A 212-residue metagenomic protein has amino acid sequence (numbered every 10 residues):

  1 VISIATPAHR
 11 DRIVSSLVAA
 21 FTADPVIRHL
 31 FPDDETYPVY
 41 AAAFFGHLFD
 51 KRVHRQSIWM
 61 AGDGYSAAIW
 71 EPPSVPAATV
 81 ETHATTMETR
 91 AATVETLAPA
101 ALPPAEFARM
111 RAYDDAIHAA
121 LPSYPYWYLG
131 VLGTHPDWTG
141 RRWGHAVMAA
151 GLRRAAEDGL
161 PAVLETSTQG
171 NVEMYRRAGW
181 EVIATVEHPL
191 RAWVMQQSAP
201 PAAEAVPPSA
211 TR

Functional and structural regions predicted by a protein language model:
V1-S15, A19, A23: A short beta-loop-alpha structural element at the N-terminal edge of CoA-dependent acyl/N-acetyltransferase catalytic
S15-D34, L48: Helix-loop element at the rim of GNAT/NAT acetyltransferase active sites that forms part of the acceptor-substrate
D34-S57: Active-site rim helix/loop that mediates acceptor-substrate recognition in acyltransferases
M60, A67-T139, R212: Conserved acyl-donor/pantetheine-binding loop and adjacent beta-alpha core of acyl/acetyltransferases and related
P125-W127, R154-S167: Conserved GNAT acetyl-CoA-binding A-motif
G130-T139, V163-V172, H188: Conserved beta-strand-loop-alpha-helix junction that forms the acyl-donor binding cleft
T134, G140-R153, R177: Conserved acetyl-CoA-binding loop-helix of GNAT-fold acetyltransferases
H145, E157-G159, T168-T185, P189-R191: Conserved active-site alpha-helix within GNAT-family acetyltransferase domains
